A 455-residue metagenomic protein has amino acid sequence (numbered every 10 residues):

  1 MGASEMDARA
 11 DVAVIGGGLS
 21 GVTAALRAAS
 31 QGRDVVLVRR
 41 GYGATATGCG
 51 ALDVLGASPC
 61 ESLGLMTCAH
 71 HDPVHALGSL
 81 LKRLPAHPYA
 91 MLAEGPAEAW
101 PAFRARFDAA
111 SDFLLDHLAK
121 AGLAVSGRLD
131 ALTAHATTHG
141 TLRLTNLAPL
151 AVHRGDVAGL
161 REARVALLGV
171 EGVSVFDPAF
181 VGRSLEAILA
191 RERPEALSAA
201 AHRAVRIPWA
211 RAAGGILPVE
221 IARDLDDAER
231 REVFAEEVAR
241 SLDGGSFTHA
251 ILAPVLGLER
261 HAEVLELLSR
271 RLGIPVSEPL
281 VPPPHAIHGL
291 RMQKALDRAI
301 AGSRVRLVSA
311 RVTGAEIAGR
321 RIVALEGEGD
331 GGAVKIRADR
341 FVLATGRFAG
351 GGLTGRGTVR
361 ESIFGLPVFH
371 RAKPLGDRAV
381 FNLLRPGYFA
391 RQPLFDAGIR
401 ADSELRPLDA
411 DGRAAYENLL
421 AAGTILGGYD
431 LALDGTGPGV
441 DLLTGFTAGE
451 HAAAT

Functional and structural regions predicted by a protein language model:
A10-L37: N-terminal Rossmann-like FAD-binding beta1-loop-alpha1 element of flavoenzymes
A13-I15, V36-V38, V312, K335-G346: Short hydrophobic core segments
L26, C49, G350-S362, Y416-E417 (+1 more regions): A conserved FAD-binding loop/helix module that cradles the flavin
R40-R83, W209-I221: Conserved N-terminal glycine-rich FAD pyrophosphate-binding loop of Rossmann-like flavoproteins
G41, G331, A338-R340, A344-G351 (+1 more regions): Glycine-/small-residue-rich beta->alpha transition segments that form the dinucleotide
G182-E192, A228-A250, G257-A315: Helical element adjacent to the flavin cofactor pocket in flavoenzyme catalytic cores
G257, G332, H370-D377, L383-G437: FAD-binding beta-loop-beta segment adjacent to the flavin cofactor pocket
G314-K335, F341: Conserved beta-strand-loop-beta-strand element in the redox core of flavoprotein oxidoreductases
